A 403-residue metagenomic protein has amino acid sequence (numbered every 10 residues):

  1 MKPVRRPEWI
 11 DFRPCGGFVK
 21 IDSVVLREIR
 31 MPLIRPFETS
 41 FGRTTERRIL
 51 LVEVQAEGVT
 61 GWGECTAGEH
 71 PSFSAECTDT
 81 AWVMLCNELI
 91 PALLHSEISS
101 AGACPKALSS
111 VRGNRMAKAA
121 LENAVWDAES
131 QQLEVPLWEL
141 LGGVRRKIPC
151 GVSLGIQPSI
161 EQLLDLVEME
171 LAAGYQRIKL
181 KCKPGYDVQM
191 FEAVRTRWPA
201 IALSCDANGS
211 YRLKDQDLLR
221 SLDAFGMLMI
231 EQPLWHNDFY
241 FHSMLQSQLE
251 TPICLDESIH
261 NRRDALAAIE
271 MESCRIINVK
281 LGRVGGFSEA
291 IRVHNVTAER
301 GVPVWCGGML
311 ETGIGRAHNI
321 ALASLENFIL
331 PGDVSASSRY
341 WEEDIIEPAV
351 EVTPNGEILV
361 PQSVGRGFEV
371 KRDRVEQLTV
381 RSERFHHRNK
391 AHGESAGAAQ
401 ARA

Functional and structural regions predicted by a protein language model:
W9-F12, V19-L33, I49, M271 (+1 more regions): Flexible C-terminal active-site loop/helix
F12, G16-S23, R27-E28, S109 (+3 more regions): N-terminal amphipathic alpha-helix/helix-capping segment at the start of soluble metabolic enzymes
F18, V54-Q55, T60-Q132, A398-A403: Metal- or metallocofactor-binding catalytic centers and their adjacent structured scaffolds across diverse enzyme
I21, V52, G58, L89 (+9 more regions): Conserved, mostly hydrophobic/aromatic
S40-T45, V364: Short Gly/Pro-enriched turn/cap motifs at secondary-structure boundaries
G63, C150-L154, Q176-L180, L203-A207 (+5 more regions): Hydrophobic faces of well-ordered beta-strands that scaffold small-molecule active sites in alpha/beta enzyme cores
W138-L249: Metal-dependent enolase-superfamily TIM-barrel catalytic cores that perform enediolate-based chemistry
N237-C254, I259-E357: Shared catalytic-loop signature of beta/alpha-barrel
